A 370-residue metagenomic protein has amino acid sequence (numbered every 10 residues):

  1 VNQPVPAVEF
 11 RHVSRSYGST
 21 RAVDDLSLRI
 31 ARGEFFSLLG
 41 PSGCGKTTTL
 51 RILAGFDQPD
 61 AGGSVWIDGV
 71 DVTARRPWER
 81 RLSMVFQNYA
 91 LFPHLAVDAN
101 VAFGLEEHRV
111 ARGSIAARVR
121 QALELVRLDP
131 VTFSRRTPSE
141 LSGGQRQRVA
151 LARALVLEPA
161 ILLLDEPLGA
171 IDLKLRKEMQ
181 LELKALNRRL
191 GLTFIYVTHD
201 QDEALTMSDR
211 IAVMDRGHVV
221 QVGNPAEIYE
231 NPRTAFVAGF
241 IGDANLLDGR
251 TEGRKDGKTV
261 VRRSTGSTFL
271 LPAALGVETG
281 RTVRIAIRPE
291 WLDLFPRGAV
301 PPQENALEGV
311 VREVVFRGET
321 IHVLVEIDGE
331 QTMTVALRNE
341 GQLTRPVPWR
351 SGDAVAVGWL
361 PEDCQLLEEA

Functional and structural regions predicted by a protein language model:
L39-P41: The feature captures the beta-strand-to-loop junction immediately N-terminal to the Walker
T47-L50, V149: ABC ATPase nucleotide-binding domain helices that frame the ATP-binding cleft
A54: Helix-to-loop junction immediately C-terminal to a conserved catalytic motif
G62-V70: Conserved ABC transporter NBD signature motif
R81-S83, L91-G239: ABC ATPase nucleotide-binding domains
R254-A370: Non-catalytic connector elements of ABC transporters
